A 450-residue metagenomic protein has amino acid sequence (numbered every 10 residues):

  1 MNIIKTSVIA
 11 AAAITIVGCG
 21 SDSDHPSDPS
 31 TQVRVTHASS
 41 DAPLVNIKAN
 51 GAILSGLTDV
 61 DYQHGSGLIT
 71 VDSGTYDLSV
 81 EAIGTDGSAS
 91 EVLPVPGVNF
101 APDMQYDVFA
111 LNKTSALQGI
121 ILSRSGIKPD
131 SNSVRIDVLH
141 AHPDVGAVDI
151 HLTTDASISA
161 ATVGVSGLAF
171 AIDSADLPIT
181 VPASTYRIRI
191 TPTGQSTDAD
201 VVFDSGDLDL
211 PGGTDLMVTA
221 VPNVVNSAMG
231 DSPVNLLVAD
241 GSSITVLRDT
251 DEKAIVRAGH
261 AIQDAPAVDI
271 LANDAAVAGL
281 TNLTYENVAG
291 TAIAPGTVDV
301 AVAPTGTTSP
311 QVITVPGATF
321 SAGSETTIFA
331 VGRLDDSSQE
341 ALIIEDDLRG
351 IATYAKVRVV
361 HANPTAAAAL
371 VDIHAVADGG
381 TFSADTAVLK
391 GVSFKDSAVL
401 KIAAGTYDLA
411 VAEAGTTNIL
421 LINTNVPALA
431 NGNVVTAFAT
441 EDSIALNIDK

Functional and structural regions predicted by a protein language model:
M1-S7: Bacterial N-terminal signal peptides that target proteins for export
V8-I9, G206: Generic detector of solvent-exposed, compositionally biased contiguous segments
T15-G18: C-terminal motif of bacterial Sec signal peptides marking the signal peptidase cleavage site
G20-K450: Intrinsically disordered, low-complexity polar regions and short flexible loop motifs
